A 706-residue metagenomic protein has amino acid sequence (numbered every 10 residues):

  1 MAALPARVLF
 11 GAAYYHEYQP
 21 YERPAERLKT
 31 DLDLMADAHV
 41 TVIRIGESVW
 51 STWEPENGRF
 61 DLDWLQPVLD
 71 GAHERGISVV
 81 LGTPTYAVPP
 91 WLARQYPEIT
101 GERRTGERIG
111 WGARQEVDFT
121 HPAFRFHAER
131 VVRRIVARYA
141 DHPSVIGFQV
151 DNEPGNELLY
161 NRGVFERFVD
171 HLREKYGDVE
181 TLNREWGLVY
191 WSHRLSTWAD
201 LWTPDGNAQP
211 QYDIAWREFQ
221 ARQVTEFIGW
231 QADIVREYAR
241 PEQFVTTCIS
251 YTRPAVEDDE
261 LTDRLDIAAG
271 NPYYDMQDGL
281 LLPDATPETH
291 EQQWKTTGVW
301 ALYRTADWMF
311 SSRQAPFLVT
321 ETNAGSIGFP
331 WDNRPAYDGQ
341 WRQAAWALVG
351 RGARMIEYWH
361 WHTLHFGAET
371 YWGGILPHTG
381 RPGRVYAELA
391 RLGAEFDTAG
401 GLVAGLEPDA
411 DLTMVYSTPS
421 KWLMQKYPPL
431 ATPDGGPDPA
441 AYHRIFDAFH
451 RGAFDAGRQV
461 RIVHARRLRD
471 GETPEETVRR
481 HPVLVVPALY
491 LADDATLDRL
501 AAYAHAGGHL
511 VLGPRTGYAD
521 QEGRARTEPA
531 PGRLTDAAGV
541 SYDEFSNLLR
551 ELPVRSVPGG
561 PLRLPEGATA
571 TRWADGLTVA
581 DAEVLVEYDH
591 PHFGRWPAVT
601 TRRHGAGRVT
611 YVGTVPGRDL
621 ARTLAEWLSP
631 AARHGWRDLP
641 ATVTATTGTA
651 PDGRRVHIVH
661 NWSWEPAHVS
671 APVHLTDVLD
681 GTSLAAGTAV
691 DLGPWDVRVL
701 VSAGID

Functional and structural regions predicted by a protein language model:
M1-V42, P55, D70-G71, L402: N-terminal carbohydrate-binding accessory modules
A6-F10, H39-T41, H73-V79, D141-I146 (+7 more regions): Short, well-ordered coil/turn segments that N-cap beta-strands
F10-R23, S48-D63, G110-E129, E153-L158 (+6 more regions): The substrate-binding groove and active-site-proximal loops of carbohydrate-active enzymes, especially glycoside
A12, M35, I43, A72 (+8 more regions): Conserved, mostly hydrophobic/aromatic
P20-A36, A128-V131, S250-D259, Y337-A345 (+1 more regions): Short, acidic/polar
K29-E107, Q231-A239, Y490-L491: Aromatic-lined substrate-binding rim segments of carbohydrate-active enzymes
T105-V299, R304: Polysaccharide-binding and catalytic clefts of secreted carbohydrate-active enzymes
E291-D706: Carbohydrate-binding surfaces of carbohydrate-active enzymes
